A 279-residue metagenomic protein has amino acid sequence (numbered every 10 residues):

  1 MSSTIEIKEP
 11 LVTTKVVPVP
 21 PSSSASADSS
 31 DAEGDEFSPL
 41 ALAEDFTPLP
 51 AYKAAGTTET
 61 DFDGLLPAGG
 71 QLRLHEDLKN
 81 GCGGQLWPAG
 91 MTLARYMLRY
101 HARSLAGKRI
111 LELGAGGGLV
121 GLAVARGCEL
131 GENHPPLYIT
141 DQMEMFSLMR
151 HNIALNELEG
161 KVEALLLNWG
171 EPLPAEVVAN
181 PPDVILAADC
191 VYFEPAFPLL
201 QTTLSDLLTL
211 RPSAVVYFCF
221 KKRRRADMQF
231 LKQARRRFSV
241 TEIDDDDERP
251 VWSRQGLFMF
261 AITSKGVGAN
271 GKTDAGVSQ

Functional and structural regions predicted by a protein language model:
M1-Q279: S-adenosylmethionine-dependent methyltransferases
